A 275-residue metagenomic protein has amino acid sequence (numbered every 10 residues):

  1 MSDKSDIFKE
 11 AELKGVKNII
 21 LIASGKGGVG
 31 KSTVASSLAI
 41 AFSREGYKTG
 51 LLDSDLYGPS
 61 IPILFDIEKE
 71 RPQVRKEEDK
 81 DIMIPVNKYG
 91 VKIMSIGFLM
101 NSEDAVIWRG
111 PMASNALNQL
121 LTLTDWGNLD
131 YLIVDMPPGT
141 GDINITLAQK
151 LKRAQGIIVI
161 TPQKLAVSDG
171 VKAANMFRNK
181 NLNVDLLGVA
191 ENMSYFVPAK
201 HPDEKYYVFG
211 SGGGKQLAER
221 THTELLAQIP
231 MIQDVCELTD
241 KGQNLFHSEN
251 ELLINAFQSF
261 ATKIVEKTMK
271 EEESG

Functional and structural regions predicted by a protein language model:
M1-G25, V29, E70, E272: Extreme N-terminal, non-catalytic leader segments that precede Walker-type/kinase nucleotide-binding cores
V16, G27, D53, I61 (+8 more regions): Residue-level signature of catalytic and energy-coupling elements of molecular machines, predominantly ATP/GTP-dependent
N18-D55: Walker A/P-loop phosphate-binding motif and the immediately C-terminal alpha-helix
V29-S37, P59-S60, G139-N144, V167-D169: Short glycine/serine/threonine-rich phosphate/pyrophosphate-binding segments that cradle anionic phosphate groups
F42, K48-E103: Phosphate-binding loop that captures ATP/GTP phosphates
G97-L147: Phosphate-binding/switch loop-helix module in NTP-utilizing enzymes
D130-Y131, P137-Q228, C236-E237: Conserved catalytic-core segment of NTP-binding enzymes
K241-L253: C-terminal boundary of histidine-terminating zinc-finger modules
